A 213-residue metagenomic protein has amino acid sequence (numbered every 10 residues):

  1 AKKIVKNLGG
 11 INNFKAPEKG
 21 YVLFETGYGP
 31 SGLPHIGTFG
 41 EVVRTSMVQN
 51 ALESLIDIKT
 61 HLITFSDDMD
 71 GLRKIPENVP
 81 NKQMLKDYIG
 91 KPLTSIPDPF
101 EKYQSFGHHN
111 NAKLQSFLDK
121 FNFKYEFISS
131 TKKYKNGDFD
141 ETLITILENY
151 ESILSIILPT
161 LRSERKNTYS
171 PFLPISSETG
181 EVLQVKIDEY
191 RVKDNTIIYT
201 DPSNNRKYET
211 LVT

Functional and structural regions predicted by a protein language model:
A1-L154: N-terminal Rossmann-like or analogous alpha/beta NTP/dinucleotide-binding catalytic cores that position adenine
D98, D119, F123-T213: Active-site cores that bind ATP or allylic diphosphates and position pyrophosphate for catalysis
